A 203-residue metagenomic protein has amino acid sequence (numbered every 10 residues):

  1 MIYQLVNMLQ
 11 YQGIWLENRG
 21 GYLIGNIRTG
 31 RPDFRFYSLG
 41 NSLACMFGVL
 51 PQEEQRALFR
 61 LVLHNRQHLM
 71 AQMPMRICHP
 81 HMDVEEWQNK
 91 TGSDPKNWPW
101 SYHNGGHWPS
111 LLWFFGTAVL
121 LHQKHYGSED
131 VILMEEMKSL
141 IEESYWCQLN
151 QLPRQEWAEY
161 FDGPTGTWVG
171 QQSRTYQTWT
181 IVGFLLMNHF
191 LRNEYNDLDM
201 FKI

Functional and structural regions predicted by a protein language model:
M1-I203: Acidic, mature catalytic/reactive cores of soluble proteins
